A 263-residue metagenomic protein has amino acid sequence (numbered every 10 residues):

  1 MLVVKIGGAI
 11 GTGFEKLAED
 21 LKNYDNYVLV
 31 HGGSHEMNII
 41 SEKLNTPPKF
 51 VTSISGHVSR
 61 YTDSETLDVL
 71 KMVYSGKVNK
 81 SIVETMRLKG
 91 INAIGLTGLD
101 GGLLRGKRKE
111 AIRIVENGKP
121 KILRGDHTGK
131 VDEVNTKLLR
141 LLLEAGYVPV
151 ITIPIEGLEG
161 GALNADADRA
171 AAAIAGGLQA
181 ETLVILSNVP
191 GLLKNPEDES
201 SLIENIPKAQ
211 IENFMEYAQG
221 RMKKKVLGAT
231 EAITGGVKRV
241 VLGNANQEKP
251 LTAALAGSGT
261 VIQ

Functional and structural regions predicted by a protein language model:
M1-Q263: C-terminal catalytic "cap/lid" subdomain
